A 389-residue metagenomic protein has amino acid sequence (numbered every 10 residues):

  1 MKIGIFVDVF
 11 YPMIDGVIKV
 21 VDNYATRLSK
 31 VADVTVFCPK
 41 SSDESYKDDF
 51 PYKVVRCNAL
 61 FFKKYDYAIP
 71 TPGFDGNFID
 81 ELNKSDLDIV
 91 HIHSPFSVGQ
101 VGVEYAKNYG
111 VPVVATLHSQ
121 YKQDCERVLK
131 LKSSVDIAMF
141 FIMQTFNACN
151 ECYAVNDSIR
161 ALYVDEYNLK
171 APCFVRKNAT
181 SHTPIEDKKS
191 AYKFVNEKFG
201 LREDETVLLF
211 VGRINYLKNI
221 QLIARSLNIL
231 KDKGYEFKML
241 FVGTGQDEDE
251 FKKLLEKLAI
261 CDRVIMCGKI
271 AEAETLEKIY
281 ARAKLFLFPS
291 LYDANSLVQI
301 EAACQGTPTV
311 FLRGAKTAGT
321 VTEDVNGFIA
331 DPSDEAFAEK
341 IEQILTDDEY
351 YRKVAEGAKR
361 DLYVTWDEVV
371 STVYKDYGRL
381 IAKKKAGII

Functional and structural regions predicted by a protein language model:
M1-R56, D367: N-terminal subdomain of nucleotide-sugar transferases
V55-N58, F140-Y192: Donor nucleotide-sugar binding/catalytic pocket of nucleotide-sugar-dependent glycosyltransferases
L201-K218, A224-L227: Conserved donor-binding/catalytic core segment of Leloir-type glycosyltransferases
K252-I270: Nucleotide-activated donor-binding/catalytic signature segment of Leloir-type glycosyltransferases, i.e., the conserved
K269, E277-A283: Short alpha-helical donor nucleotide-sugar binding micro-motif in glycosyltransferases
L291: Aromatic "clamp/platform" in nucleotide-sugar-dependent glycosyltransferases that forms part of the donor/acceptor
P308-L312: Short hydrophobic beta-strand element within catalytic cores of glycosyltransferases and related nucleotide-activated
E323-D324, F328-D334, Q343-D348: Conserved acidic donor-binding segment of nucleotide-sugar-dependent glycosyltransferases
